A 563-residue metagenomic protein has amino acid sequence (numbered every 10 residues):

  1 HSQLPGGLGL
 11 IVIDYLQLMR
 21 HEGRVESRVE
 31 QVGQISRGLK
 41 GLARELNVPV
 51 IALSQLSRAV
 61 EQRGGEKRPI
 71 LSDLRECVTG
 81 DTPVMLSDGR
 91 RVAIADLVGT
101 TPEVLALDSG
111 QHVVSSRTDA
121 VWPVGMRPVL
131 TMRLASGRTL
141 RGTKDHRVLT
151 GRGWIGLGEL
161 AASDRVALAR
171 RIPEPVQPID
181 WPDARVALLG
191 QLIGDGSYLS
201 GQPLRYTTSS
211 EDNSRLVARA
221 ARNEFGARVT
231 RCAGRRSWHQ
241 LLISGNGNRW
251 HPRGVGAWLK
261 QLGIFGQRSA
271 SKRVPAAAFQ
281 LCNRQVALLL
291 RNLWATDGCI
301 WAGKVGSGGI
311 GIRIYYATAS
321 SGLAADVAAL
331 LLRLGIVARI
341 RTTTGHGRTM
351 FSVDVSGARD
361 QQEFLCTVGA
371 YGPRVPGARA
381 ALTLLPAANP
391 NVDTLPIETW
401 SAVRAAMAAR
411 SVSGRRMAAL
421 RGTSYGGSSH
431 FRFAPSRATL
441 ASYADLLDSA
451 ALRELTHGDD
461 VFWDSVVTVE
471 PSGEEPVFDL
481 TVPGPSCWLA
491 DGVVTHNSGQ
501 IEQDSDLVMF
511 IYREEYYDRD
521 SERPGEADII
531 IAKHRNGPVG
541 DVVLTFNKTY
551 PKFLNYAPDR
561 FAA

Functional and structural regions predicted by a protein language model:
H1-L8, R37-L46, V60-E76, S498-A563: C-terminal regions of RecA-like/P-loop NTPase motor modules
Q3, M19-Q34, A59-E76, G89 (+8 more regions): Short, contiguous acidic/charged loop-to-helix segments that flank catalytic cores in large enzymes
L8-A52: Helical hairpin unit composed of two closely spaced alpha helices linked by a short loop
V12, L53, I193, D504: Generic enzyme active-site microenvironment
Y15, L134, R170, V355-G357 (+4 more regions): Flexible glycine-/small-residue-rich
Y15-L16, Q55-L56, D145, T343 (+1 more regions): Short, ordered loop/turn segments at secondary-structure junctions
V78-A95: Protein maturation boundaries and topogenic segments
T101-V104, D108-N497: Internal intein/HINT superfamily modules and their associated LAGLIDADG
